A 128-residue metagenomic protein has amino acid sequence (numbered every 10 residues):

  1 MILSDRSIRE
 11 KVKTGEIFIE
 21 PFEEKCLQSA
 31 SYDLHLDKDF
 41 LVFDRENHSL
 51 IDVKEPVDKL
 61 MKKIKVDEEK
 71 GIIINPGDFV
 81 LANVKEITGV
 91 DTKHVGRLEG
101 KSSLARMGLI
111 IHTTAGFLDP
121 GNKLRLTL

Functional and structural regions predicted by a protein language model:
M1-T127: DUTPase catalytic domain/fold
